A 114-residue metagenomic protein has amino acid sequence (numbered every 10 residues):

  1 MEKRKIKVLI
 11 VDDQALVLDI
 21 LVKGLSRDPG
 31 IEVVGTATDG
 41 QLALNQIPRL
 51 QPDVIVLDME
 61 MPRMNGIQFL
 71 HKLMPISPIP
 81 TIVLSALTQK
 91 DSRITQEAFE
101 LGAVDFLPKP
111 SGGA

Functional and structural regions predicted by a protein language model:
K3-K7, A15-G35: Two-component/phosphorelay signaling modules centered on CheY-like receiver
D12, D58: Active-site residues of response regulator receiver
D39-L42, M64-Q68: Acidic catalytic/metal-coordinating carboxylates
N45, I67-P78, E97: Short amphipathic alpha-helix used as the core "switch/output" element in two-component signaling
R49-V56: Active-site beta3 strand of CheY-like receiver
M61: Receiver (REC) domain active-site loop signature in two-component systems and cognate sites in sensor histidine kinases
I79-Q89, F99, L107: A short, hydrophobic beta-strand element within the central beta-sheet of small alpha/beta folds
V104: Short, glycine/charged-rich "phosphate-handling" switch motifs in NTP-dependent and phosphotransfer domains
